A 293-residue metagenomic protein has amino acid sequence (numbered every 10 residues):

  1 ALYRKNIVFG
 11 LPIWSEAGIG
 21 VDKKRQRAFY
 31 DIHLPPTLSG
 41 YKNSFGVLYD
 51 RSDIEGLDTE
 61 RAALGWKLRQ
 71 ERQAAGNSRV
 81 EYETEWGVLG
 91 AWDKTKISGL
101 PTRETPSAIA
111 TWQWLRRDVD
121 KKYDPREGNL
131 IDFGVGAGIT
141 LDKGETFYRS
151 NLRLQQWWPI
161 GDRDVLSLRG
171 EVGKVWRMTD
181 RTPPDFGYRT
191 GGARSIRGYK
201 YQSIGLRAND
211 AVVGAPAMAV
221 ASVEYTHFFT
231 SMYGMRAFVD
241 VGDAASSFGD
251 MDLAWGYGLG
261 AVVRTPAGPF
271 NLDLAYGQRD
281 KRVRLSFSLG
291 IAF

Functional and structural regions predicted by a protein language model:
A1-D132, Y148, R194-G198, Q202-V212 (+2 more regions): Gram-negative/organellar outer-membrane beta-barrel architecture
Y3, L154, G170, V223 (+4 more regions): Hydrophobic, well-ordered secondary-structure elements that form the walls of internal hydrophobic environments
L11, A28, Q202, V239-V241 (+2 more regions): Hydrophobic alpha-helical membrane segments
R25, G187, S246-L253: Small/polar, glycine/serine/threonine/aspartate-rich low-complexity segments that form flexible
G87, W92-F229, M235-V241, A245-S246: C-terminal outer-membrane beta-barrel translocator/porin domains of Gram-negative envelope proteins and their
G242, D250-G268: C-terminal structured "cap/appendage" subdomains that terminate the fold
A245-F248, D280-R282: Short active-site-adjacent structural elements
